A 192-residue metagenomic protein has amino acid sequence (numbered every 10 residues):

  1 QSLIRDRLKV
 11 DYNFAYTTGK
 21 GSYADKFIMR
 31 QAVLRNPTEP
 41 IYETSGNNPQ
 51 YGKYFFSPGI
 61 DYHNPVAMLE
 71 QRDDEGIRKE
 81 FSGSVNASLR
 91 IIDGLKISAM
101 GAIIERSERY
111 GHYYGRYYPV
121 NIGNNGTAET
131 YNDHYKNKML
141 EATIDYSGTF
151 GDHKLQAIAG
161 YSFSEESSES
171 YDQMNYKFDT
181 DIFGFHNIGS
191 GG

Functional and structural regions predicted by a protein language model:
L3-E80, S98-G192: Surface-exposed loop/interface segments of Gram-negative outer-membrane beta-barrel transport/assembly proteins
R78, S88-I97: A conserved hydrophobic secondary-structure block that centers on an alpha-helix together with its immediately flanking
G83-L89, I103: Alpha-helical support elements that line or immediately flank enzyme active sites and cofactor-binding pockets
